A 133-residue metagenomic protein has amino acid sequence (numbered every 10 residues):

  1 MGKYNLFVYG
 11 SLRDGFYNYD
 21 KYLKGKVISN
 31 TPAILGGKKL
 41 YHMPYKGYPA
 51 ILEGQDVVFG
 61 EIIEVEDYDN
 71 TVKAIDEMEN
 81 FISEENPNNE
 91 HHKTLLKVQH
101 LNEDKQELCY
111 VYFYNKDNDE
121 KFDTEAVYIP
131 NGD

Functional and structural regions predicted by a protein language model:
G2-D133: Glycine-aromatic micro-motifs
